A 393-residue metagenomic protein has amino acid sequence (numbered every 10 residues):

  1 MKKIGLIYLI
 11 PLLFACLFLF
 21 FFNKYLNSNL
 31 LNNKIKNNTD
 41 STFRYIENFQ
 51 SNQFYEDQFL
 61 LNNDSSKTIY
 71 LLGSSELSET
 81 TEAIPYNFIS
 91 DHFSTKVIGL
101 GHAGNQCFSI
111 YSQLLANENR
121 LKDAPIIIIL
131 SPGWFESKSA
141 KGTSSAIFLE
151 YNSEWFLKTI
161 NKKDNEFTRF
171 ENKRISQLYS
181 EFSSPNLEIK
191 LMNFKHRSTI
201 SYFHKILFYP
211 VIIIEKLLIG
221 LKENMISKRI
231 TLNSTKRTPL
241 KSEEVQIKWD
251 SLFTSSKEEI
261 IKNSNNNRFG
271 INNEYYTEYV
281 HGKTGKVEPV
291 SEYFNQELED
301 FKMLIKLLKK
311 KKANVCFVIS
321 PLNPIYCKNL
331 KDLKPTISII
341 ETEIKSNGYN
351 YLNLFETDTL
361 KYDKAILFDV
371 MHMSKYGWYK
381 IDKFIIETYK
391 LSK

Functional and structural regions predicted by a protein language model:
L6-Y25: Hydrophobic membrane-insertion alpha-helices, especially the h-region of bacterial N-terminal signal peptides
K24-I46: Alpha-helical transmembrane signal-anchor/signal-peptide segments
N32-N33, Y151-E299: Secreted/periplasmic serine-hydrolase-like ester/acetyl group-modifying domain
F49-S51, L60-A83: Catalytic nucleophile-elbow at a beta strand-turn-alpha helix junction centered on a G-D-S/GDSL motif, marking
S75-F167: Membrane-embedded segments
L100, N329-K393: C-terminal regions of proteins
E181-F182, L187-R197, K205-F208, I305-D332: Active-site segments of SGNH/GDSL-like serine hydrolases that catalyze O-acetyl group transfer/hydrolysis on lipids
I271-Y275, Y279-G285, S320-I337: Active-site His/acidic residue clusters
